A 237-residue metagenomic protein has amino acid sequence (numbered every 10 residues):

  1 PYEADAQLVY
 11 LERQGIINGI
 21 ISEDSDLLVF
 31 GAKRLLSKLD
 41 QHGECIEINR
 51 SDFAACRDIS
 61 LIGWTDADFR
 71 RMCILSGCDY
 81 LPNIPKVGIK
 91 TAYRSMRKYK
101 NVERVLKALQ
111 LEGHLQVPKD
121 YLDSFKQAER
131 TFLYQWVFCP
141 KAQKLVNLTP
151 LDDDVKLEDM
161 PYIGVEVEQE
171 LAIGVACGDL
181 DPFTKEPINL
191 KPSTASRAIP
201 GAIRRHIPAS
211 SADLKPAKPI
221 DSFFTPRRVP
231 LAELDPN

Functional and structural regions predicted by a protein language model:
P1-K90, K98-L111, V117: Intrinsically disordered, low-complexity, Ser/Thr/Glu/Asp/Lys/Arg-enriched terminal regions and linkers of eukaryotic
S60-N237: Non-catalytic nucleic-acid-binding/docking modules located in mid-to-C-terminal regions of nucleic-acid enzymes
